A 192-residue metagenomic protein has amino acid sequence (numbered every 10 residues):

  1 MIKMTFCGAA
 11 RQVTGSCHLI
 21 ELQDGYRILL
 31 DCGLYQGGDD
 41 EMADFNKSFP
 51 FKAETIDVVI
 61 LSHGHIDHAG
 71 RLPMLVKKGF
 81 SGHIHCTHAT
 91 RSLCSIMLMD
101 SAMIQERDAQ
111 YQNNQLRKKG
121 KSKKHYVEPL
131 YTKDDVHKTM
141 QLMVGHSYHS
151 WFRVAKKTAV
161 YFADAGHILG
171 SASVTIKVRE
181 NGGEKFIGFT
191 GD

Functional and structural regions predicted by a protein language model:
M1-E54, K138-G191: Core dinuclear metal-dependent hydrolase active-site scaffold
A10-Q12, L22-G82, C86-M143: Pre-active-site segment of Zn-dependent metallo-hydrolases
